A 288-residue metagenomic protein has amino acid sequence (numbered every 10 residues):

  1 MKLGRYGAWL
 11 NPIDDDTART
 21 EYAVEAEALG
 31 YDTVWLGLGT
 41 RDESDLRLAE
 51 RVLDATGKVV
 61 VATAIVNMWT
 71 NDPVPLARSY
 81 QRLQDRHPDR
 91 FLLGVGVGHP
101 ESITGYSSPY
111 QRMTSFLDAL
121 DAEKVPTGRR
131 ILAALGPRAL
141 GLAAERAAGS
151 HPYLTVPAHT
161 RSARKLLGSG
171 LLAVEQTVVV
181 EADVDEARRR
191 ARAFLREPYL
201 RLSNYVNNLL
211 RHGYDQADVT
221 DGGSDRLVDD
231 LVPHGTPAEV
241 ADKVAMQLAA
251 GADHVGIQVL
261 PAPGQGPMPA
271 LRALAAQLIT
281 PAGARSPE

Functional and structural regions predicted by a protein language model:
M1-E288: Active-site-adjacent structural elements that line small-molecule/cofactor binding pockets in enzymes
